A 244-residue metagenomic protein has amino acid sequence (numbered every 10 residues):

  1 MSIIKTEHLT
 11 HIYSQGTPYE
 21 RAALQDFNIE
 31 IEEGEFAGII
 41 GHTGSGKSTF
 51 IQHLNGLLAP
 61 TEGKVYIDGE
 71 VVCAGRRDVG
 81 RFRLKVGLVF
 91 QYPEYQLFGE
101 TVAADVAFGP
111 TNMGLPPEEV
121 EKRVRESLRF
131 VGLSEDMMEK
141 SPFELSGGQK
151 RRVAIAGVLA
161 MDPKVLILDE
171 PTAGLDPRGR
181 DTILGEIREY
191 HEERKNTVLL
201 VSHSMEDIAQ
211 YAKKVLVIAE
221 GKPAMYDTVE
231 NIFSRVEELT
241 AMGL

Functional and structural regions predicted by a protein language model:
N55: Helix-to-loop junction immediately C-terminal to a conserved catalytic motif
K64-R81: ABC ATPase NBD Q-loop/coupling interface
E118-D136: Conserved ABC ATPase "signature" region
S141-L145, Q149: Conserved ABC ATPase signature
S202-H203: H-loop/switch region of ABC-family ATPase nucleotide-binding domains
I208-Q210: A short, surface-exposed alpha-helical micro-motif characterized by mixed small hydrophobic and charged/polar residues
K222-G243: Conserved beta-strand-loop-alpha-helix hinge in the C-terminal portion of ABC ATPase nucleotide-binding domains
